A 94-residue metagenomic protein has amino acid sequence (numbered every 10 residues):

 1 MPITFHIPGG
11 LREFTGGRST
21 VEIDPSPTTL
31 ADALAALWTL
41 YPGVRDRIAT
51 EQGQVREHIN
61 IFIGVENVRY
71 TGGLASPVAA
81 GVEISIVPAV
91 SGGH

Functional and structural regions predicted by a protein language model:
M1-H94: Ubiquitin-like/PB1-type beta-grasp interaction modules and other compact soluble beta-rich domains
